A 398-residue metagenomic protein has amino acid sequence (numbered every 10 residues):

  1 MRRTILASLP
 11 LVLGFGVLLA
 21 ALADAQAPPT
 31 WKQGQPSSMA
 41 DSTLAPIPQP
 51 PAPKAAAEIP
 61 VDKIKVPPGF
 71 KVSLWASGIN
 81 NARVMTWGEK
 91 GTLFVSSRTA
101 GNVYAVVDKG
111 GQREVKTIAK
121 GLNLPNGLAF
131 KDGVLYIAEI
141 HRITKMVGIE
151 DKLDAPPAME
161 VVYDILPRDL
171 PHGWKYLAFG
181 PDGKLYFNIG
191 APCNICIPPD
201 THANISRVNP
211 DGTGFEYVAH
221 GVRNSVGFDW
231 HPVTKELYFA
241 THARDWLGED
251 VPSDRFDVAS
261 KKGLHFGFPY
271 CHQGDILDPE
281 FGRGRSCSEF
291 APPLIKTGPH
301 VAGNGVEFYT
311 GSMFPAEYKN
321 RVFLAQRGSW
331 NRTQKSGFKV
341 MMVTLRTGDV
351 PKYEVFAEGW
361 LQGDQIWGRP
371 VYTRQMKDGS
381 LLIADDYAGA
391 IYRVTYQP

Functional and structural regions predicted by a protein language model:
A27-P67, W174, A191-N194, V208-T213 (+5 more regions): Beta-propeller domain segments
L74-I79, T117-G121, V162-D169, Y217-G221 (+3 more regions): Surface loop/turn motifs at the tips and blade-to-blade linkers of beta-strand repeat domains
N81, T99, E114, G121-L124 (+7 more regions): Beta-rich catalytic cores
T92-V95, V134-I137, K184-N188, E236-A240 (+3 more regions): Conserved beta-propeller blade signature
N102-A105, R142-T144, N204-S206, R255 (+2 more regions): A short loop-to-beta-strand structural motif that recurs across blades of beta-propeller domains
V115, L124, A129, H141-G180 (+3 more regions): Asp-box/WD-like beta-propeller blade repeats and closely related beta-sheet repeat scaffolds
R374-P398: Blade-level signature of beta-propeller repeat domains, shared across WD40, Kelch, NHL, RCC1 and BNR/Asp-box propellers
